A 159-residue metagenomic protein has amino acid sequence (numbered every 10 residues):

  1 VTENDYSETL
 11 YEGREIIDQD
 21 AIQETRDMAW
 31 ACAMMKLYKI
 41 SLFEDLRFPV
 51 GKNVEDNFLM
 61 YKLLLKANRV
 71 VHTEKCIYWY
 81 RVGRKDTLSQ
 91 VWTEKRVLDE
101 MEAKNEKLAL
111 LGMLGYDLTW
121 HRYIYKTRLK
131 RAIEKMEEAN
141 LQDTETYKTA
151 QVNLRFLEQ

Functional and structural regions predicted by a protein language model:
V1-V71, V82, D86-E94: Donor-binding/catalytic cores of nucleotide-activated saccharide and glycerol-phosphate transferases/polymerases
E12-G13, E102-R122, Q159: C-terminal, non-catalytic tails of nucleotide-sugar-dependent glycosyltransferases
I40, M101, N105, L129 (+1 more regions): Hydrophobic core segments within long, regular secondary-structure runs in both alpha- and beta-rich folds
L65, E106-A109, E134: Short glycine/serine- and small hydrophobic-enriched flexible loop segments
V71, C76-E106, L111: Glycine- and acidic-residue-rich phosphate-binding/metal-coordinating active-site segment common to enzymes that handle
L111-G115, K135-D143: Secondary-structure edge/capping motif, primarily at the C-terminal ends of alpha-helices and the immediately following
R122-K135: Amphipathic alpha-helical repeat scaffolds of TPR domains
E138-Q159: Membrane-interface aromatic/basic loop that binds lipid-linked glycans or pyrophosphate carriers, typified by
